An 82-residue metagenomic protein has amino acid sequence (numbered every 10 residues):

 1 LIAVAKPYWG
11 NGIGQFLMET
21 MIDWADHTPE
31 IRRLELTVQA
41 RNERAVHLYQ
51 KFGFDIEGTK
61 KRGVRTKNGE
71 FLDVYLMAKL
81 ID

Functional and structural regions predicted by a protein language model:
L1, G10-G12, I56, K67: Short glycine/serine/threonine-biased micro-segments
L1-P7, T37: Conserved acetyl-CoA binding element of GNAT-fold acetyltransferases
I2-A3, T59, L80: Generic beta-structure capping elements
V4, G10-A25, H47-K51: Conserved acetyl-CoA-binding loop-helix of GNAT-fold acetyltransferases
G14, M18, R41-A45, R62-N68: Short glycine/proline-centered loop/turn elements that form peptide/ligand docking sites
M18, A25-T37: Conserved GNAT acetyl-CoA-binding A-motif
R33-V38, Q50-E70: Conserved catalytic-core motifs of GNAT/GCN5-like acyltransferases
E70-D82: Terminal substrate-recognition subdomain of acyl/acetyltransferases
